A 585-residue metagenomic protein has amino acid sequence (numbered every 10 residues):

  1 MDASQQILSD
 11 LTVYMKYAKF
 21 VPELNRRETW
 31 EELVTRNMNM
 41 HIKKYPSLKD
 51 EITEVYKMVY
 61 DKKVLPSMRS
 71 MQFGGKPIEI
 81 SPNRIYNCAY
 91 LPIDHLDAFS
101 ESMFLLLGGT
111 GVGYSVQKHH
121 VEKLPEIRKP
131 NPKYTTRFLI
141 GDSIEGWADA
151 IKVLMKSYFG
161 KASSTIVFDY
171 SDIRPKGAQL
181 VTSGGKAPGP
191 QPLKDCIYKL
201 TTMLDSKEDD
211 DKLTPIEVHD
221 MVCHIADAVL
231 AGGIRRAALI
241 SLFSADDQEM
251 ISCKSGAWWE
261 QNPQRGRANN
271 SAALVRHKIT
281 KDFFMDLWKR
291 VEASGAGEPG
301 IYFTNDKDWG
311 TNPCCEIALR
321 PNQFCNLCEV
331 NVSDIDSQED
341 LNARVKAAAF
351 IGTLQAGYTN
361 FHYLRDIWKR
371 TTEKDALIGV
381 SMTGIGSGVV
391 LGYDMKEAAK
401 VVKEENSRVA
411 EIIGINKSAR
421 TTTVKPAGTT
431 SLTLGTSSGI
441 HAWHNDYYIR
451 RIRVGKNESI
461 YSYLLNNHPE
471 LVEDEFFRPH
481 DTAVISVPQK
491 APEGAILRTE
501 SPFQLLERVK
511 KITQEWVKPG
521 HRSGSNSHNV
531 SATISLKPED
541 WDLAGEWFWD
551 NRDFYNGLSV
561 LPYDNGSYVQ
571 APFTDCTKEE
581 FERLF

Functional and structural regions predicted by a protein language model:
M1-F585: Extended catalytic cores of very large enzyme megasubunits
